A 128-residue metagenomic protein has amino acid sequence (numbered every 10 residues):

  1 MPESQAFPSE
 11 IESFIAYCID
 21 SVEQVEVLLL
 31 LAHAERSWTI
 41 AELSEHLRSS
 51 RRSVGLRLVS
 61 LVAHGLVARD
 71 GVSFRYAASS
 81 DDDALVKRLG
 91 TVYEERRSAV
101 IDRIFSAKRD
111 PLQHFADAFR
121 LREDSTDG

Functional and structural regions predicted by a protein language model:
P2, R75-A78, S106, D124: Long, charge-rich, low-complexity intrinsically disordered regions
P2-E26: Short alpha-helical segments that sit at the start of domains
I15-V22, T39, R69-V92: Short, cationic-aromatic polyanion-contact patches
V27, T39-H46: A short acidic, leucine-rich amphipathic alpha-helix
L29-E35: Short, locally clustered residues in the helix-turn-helix/winged-helix DNA-binding domain
L47-A63: Short amphipathic alpha-helical interaction segments
V86-D127: Amphipathic alpha-helical dimerization/coiled-coil segments that flank or bridge DNA-binding/regulatory modules
